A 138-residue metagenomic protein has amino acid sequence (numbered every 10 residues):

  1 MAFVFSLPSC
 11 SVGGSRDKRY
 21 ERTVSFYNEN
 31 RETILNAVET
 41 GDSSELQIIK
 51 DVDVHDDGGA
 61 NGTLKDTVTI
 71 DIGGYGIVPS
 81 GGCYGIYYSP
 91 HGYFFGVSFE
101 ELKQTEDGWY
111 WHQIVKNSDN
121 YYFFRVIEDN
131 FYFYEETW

Functional and structural regions predicted by a protein language model:
M1-P8: Sec-dependent bacterial lipoprotein signal peptides
P8-D71: N-terminal export/targeting and maturation segments
S43-W138: Extracytosolic and intramembrane catalytic regions of membrane-associated proteins in envelope/secretory systems
